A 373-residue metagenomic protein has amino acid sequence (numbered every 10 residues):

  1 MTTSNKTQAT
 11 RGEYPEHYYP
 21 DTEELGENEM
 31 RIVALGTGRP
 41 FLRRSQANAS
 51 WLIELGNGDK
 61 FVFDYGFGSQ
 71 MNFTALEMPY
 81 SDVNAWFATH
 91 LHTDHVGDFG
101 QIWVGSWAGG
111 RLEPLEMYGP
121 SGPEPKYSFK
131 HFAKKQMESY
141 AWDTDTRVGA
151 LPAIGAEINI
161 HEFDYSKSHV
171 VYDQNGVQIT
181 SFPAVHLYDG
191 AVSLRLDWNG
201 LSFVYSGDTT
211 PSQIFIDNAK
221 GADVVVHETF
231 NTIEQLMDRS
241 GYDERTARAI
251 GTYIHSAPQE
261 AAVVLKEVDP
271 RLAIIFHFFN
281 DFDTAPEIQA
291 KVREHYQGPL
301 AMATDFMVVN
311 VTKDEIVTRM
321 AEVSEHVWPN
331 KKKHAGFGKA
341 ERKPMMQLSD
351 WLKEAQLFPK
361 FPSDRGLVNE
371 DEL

Functional and structural regions predicted by a protein language model:
T2-V204, P286-I316, K332-G336, K353-E372: Binuclear metal-dependent hydrolase catalytic cores
S69-N72, L187-G190, P211-I214, Q235 (+1 more regions): A short local loop/turn or secondary-structure capping micro-motif enriched for an aromatic residue
P125-F129, N231-I233, A257, V323: General structural signal for secondary-structure boundaries
S193, N199-S202, T210-M307: Cap/insert and terminal regions of metallo-dependent hydrolase folds
T318-K332: A polyampholytic, Gly/Pro-enriched intrinsically disordered region
G336-M345: Protein-protein interaction and targeting regions used for scaffolding, dimerization, and localization
